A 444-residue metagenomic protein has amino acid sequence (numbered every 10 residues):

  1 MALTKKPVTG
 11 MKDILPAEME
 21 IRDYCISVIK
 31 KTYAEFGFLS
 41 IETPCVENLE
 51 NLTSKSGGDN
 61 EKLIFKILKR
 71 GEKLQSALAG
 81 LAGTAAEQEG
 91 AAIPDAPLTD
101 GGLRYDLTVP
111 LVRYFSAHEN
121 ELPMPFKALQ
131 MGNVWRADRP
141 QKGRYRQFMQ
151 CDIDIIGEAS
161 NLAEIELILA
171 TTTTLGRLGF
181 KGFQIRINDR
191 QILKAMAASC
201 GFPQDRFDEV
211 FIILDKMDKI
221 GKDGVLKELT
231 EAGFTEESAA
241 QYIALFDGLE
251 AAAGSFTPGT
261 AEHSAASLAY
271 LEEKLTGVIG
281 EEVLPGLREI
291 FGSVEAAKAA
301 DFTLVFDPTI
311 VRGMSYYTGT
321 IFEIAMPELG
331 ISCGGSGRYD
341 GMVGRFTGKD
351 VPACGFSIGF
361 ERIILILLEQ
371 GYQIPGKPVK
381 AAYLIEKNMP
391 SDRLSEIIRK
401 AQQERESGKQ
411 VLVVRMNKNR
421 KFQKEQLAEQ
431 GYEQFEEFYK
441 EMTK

Functional and structural regions predicted by a protein language model:
M1-Y105, V109, I165-L169, R186: TRNA-binding/sensing appendages of the translation machinery
T4, L52-S56, M196, K424-Q426 (+1 more regions): Short secondary-structure transition/capping segments
E18-F36, E47-N48, A86-L98, D106-N120 (+2 more regions): Positively charged, Gly/Ser-enriched RNA/tRNA-binding surfaces
T43-N51, F126-A137, Q184-K194, I213: Short, glycine/charge-rich beta-strand/loop segments that flank catalytic centers and engage negatively charged groups
T53-G57, P140-R146, M196-C200, Y317-T318: Short acidic, glycine/serine/threonine-rich loops at helix termini
N60-S76, G201-L229, M326: Acidic, His- and aromatic-enriched active-site or binding-groove loops in soluble protein domains that engage sugars
L167, D189-I192, V210, V225 (+1 more regions): Internal, well-ordered alpha-helical segments in soluble enzyme and binding-protein domains
T172-R177, Q191-S199: Hydrophobic mid-domain F-helix/FG-region of cytochrome P450s
